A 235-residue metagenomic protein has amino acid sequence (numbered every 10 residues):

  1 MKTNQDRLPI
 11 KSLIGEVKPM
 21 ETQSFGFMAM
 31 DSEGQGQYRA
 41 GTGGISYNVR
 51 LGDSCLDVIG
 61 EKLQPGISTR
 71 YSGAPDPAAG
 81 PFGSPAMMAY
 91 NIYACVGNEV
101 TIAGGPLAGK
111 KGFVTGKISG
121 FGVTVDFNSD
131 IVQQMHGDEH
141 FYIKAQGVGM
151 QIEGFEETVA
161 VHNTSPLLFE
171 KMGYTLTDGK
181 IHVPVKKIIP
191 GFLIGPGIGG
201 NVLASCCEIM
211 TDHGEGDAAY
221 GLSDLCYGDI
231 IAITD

Functional and structural regions predicted by a protein language model:
T3-D235: Conserved mixed alpha/beta catalytic, RNA-binding, or beta-rich assembly cores of soluble enzyme, regulatory
